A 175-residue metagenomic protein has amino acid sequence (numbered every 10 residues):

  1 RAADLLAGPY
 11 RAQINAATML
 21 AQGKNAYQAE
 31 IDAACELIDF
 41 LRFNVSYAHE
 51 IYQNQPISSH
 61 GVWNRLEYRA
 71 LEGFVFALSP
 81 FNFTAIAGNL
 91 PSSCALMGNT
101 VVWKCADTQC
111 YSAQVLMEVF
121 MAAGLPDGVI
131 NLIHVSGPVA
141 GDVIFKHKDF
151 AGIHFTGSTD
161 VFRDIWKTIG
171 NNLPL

Functional and structural regions predicted by a protein language model:
R1-A12, Q22-Y52, V62-L66: Long amphipathic alpha-helix in the N-terminal Rossmann-like dinucleotide-binding domain of NAD(P)-dependent
D4, Y27-I31, R65, A106 (+2 more regions): Hydrophobic alpha-helical scaffolding
G8-A12, Y47-Y52, A95-M97, M121-G128 (+1 more regions): Secondary-structure transition/capping motifs at alpha-helix termini and the adjoining loop/turn into the next element
P9, A17, A21, D32 (+8 more regions): Generic beta-strand/beta-sheet core signal
Q13, K24, E36, T108-Y111 (+2 more regions): Short alpha-helical
L41, A113-L116, I144, I165-W166: Hydrophobic packing residues within well-ordered alpha-helices of enzyme cores
Q53-D127: Conserved small-residue-rich beta-alpha loop and adjacent elements that most often cradle the phosphate/pyrophosphate
G61-V62, G73-L78, A123-L175: Conserved NAD(P)+-binding/catalytic subdomain of aldehyde/semialdehyde dehydrogenases
